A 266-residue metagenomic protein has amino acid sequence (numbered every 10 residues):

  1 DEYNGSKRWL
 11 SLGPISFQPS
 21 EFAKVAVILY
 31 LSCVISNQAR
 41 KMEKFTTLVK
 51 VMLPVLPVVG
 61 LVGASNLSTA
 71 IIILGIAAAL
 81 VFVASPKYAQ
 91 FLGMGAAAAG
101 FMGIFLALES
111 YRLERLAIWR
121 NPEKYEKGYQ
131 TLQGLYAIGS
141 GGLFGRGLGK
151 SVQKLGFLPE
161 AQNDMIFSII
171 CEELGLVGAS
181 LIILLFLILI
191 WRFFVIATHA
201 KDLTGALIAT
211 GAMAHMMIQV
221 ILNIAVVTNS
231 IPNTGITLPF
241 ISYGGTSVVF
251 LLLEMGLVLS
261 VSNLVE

Functional and structural regions predicted by a protein language model:
D1-Q130, S168-N229, L253-L257: Hydrophobic alpha-helical transmembrane segments of multi-pass inner membrane proteins, especially in bacterial systems
G13-A23, G63-S65, G142-G147, I236-F250: Glycine/serine-rich anion-binding loops at beta->alpha junctions that coordinate negatively charged ligand groups
C33, A84-S85, I104, P159-E160 (+2 more regions): Short, surface-exposed linear patches
N66-I72, R146-S151, A161-N163, S180 (+2 more regions): Transmembrane helix boundary and interhelical junction motifs in multipass membrane proteins
G93, G142-L143, E160-D164, G178 (+4 more regions): Alpha-helix boundary/capping detector
I118, P122-N163, F167, L174-G178: TM-adjacent membrane-interface loops and short helices in multi-pass inner/ER membrane proteins
S151, L184, L238: Residue-level "edge-of-site" marker
I221-E266: A juxtamembrane structural motif centered on a specific transmembrane helix
